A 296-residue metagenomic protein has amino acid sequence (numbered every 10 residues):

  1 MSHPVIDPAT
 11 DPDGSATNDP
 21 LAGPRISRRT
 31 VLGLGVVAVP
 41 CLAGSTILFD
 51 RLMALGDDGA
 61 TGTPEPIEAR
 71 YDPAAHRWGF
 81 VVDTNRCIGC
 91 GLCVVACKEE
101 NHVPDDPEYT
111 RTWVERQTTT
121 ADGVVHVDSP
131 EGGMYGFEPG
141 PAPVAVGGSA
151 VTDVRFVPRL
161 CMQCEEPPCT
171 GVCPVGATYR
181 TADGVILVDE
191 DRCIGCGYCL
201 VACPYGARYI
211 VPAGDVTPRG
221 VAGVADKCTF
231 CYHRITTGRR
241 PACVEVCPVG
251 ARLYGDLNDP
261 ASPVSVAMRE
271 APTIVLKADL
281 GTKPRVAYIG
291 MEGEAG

Functional and structural regions predicted by a protein language model:
M1-P12: N-terminal acidic, proline/glycine-rich, low-complexity intrinsically disordered segments
D13-V39: N-terminal secretory signal peptides and thylakoid transit peptides that target proteins across membranes
D19-R25, S45-G89, D279-G281, A287 (+1 more regions): C-terminal segment of N-terminal export signals and the immediately downstream linker at the start of the mature
G23-L32, C87, C93, C199 (+1 more regions): Twin-arginine (Tat) signal peptide motif
L52-E68, E100-S149, Y179-R192, A207-K227 (+1 more regions): Non-heme iron-sulfur electron-transfer modules
I67-G89, T120, F137-P241, E245: Ferredoxin-like iron-sulfur electron-transfer modules
C90-L92, A96-E100: Hydrophobic alpha-helical membrane-insertion signals
T236-G238, A242-G296: Long, compositionally biased charged/polar accessory segments in the mid-to-C-terminal portions of proteins
